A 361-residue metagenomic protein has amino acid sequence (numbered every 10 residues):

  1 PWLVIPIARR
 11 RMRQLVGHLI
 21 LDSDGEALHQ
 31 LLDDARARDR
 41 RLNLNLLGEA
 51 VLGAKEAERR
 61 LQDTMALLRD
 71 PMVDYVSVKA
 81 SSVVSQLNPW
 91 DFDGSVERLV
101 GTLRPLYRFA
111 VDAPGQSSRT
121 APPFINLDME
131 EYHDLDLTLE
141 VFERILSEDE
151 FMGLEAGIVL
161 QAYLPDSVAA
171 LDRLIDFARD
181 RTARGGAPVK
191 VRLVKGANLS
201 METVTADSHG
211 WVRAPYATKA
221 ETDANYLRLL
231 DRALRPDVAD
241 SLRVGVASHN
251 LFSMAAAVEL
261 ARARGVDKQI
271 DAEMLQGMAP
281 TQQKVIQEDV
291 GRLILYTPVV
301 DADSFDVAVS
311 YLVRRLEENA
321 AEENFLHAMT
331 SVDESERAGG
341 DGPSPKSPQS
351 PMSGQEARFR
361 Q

Functional and structural regions predicted by a protein language model:
P1-Q361: Positively charged, amphipathic and often flexible ligand-engagement surfaces
